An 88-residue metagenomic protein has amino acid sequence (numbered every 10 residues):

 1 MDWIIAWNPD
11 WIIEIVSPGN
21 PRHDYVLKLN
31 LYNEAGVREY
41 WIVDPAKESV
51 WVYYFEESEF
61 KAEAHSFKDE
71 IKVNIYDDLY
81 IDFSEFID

Functional and structural regions predicted by a protein language model:
M1-A35, I42-D88: C-terminal interaction segment
